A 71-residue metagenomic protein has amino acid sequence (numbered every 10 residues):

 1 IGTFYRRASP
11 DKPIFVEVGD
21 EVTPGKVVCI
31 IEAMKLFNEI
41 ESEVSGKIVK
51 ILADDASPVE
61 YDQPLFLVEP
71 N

Functional and structural regions predicted by a protein language model:
I1-N71: Structured functional modules or segments
